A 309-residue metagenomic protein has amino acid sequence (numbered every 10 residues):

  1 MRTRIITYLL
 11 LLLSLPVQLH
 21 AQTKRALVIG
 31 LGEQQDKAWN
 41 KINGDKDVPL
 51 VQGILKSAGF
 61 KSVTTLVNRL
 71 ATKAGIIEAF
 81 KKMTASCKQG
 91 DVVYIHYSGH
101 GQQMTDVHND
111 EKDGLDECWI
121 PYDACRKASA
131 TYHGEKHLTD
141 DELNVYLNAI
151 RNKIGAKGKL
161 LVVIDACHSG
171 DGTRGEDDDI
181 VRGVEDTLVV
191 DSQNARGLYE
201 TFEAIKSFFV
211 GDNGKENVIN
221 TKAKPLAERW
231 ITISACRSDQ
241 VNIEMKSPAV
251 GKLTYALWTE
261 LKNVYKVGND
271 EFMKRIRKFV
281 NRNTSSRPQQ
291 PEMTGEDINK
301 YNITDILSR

Functional and structural regions predicted by a protein language model:
M1-T7: Bacterial N-terminal signal peptides that target proteins for export
T7-P16: Bacterial N-terminal signal peptides
A21-R309: Cysteine endopeptidase catalytic domains of the caspase/legumain-like
